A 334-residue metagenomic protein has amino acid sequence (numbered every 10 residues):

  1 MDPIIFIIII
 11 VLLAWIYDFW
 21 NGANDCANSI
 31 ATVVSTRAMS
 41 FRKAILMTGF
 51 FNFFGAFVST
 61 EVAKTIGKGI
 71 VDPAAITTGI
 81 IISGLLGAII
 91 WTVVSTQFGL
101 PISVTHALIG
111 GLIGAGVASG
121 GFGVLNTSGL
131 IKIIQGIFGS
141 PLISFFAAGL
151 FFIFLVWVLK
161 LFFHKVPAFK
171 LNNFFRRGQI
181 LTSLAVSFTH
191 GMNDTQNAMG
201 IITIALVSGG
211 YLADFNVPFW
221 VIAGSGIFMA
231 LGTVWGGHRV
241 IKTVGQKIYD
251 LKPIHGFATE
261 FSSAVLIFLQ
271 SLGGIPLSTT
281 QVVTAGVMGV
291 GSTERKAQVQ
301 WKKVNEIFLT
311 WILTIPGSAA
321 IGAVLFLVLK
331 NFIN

Functional and structural regions predicted by a protein language model:
M1-N334: Multi-pass alpha-helical transmembrane bundle typical of ion/small-solute transporters and intramembrane aspartyl
